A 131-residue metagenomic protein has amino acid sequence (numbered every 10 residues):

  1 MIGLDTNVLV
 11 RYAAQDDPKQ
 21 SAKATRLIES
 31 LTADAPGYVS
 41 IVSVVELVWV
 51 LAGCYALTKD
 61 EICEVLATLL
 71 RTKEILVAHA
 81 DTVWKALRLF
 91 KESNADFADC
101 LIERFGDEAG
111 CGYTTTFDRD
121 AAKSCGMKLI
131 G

Functional and structural regions predicted by a protein language model:
M1, E103-G131: Acidic, PIN/NYN-like endoribonuclease modules and their adjacent C-terminal/linker elements
M1-V39, C54-D60, G131: Short, well-structured N-terminal submotif of metal-dependent ribonuclease cores
L4, Y38-V39, V77, F97 (+1 more regions): Short beta-strand scaffold positions
D16, I41, E64-E92: Acidic catalytic patch
A33-D34, T72, S93, S124: Structured helix-beta-strand junction loops
D34-G37, E74, G110-Y113: Short active-site oxyanion
V48-W49, L87: Amphipathic alpha-helical segments within well-ordered protein domains
